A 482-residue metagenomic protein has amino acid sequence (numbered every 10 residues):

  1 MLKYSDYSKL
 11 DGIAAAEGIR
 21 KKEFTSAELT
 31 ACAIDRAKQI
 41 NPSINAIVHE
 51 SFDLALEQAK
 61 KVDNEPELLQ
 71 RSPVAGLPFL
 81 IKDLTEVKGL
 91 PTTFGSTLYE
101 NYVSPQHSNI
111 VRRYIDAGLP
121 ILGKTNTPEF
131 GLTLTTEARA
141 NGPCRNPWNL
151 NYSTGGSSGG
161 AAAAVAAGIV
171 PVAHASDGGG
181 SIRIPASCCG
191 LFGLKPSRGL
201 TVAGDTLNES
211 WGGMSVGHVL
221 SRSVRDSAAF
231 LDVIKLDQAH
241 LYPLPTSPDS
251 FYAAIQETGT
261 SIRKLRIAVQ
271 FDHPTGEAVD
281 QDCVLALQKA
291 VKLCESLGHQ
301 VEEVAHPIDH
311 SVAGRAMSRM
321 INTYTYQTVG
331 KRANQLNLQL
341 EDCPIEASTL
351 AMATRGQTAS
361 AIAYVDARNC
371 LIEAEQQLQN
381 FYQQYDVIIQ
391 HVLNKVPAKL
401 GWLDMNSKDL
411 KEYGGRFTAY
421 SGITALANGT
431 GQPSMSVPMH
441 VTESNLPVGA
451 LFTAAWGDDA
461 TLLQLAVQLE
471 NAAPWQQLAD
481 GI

Functional and structural regions predicted by a protein language model:
M1-K60, F271, S296-G298, T358 (+1 more regions): An N-terminal boundary/leader segment
K3, L69, P73-F94, T258-F271 (+4 more regions): Short helix-loop capping/hinge segments that flank enzyme active sites or metal/cofactor-binding pockets
K22, G76, D116, V170 (+3 more regions): Glycine-rich, small-residue loops and helix-cap segments that act as flexible hinges at active-site edges
S26-A31, K60-D63, Y252-I255, V279-H306 (+2 more regions): Acyltransferase
A33, A55, S227, I267 (+3 more regions): Residue-level signal for inorganic ion chemistry
A55, L68-R139: Acidic/His- and Gly-rich active-site-bordering loop/insert found across diverse amide/peptide-bond hydrolases
Q106-D237, N428-G449: Short glycine/serine-rich loop segments
K195-K289, Q464, A472-I482: A short helix-breaking turn/cap at a secondary-structure junction
